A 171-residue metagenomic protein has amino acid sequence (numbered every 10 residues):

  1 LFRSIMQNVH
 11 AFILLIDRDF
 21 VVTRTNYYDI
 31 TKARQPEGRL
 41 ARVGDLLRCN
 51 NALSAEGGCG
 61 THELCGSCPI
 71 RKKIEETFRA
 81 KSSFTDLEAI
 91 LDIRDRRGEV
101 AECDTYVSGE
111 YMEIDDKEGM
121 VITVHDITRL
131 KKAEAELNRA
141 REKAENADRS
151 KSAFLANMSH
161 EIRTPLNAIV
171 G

Functional and structural regions predicted by a protein language model:
F2-K32, D148, A156: Sensory modules in modular signal-transduction proteins
R3, Q7, N138-G171: Primarily the dimerization/phosphotransfer
D29-R42: PAS/PAS-like sensory domain cap-loop motif
L46-I93: Terminal output helix/cap of sensory domains in signal transduction proteins
Y106-M120: Short loop/turn elements at sensory-signaling interfaces that couple input to output
T123: Sensory beta-strand/linker motifs that couple input domains to effectors
D126-I127: Conserved acidic
